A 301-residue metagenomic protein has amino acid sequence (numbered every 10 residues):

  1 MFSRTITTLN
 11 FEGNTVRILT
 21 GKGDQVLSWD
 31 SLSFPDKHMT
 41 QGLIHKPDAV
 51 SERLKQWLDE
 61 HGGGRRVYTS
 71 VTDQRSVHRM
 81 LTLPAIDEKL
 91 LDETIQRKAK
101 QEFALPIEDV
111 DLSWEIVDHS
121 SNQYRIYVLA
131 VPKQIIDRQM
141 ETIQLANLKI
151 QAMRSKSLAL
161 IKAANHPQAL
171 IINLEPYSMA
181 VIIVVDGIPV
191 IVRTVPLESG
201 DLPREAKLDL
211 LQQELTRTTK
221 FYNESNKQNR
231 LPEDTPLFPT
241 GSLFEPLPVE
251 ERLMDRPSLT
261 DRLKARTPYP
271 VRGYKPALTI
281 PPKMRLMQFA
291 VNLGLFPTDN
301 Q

Functional and structural regions predicted by a protein language model:
M1-Q301: Hydrophobic/aromatic-enriched cytosolic interaction surfaces used to assemble or bind macromolecules
